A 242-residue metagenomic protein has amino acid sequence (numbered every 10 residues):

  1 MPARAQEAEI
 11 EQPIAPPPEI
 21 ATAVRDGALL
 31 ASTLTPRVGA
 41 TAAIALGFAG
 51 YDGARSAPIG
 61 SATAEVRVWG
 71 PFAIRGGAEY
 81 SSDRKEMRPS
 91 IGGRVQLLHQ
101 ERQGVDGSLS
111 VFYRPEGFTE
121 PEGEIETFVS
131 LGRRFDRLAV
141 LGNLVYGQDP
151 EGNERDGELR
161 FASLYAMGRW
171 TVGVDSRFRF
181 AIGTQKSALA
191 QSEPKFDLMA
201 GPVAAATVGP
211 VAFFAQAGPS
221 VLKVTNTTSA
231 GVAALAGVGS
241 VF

Functional and structural regions predicted by a protein language model:
A5-E158, L164-A205, P210-V241: Transmembrane beta-barrel domains of Gram-negative outer membranes and organellar outer membranes
